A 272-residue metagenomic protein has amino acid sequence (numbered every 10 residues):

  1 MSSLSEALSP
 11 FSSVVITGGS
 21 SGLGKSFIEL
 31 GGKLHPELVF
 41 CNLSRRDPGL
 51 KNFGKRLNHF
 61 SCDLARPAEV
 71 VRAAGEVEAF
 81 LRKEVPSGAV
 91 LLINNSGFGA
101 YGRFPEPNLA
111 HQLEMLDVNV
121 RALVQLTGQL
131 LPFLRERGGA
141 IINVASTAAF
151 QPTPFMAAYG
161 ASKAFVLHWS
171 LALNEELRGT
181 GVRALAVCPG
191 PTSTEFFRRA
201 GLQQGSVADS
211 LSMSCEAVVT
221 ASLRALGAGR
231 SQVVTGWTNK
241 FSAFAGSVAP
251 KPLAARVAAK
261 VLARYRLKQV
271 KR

Functional and structural regions predicted by a protein language model:
S20, I28: N-terminal Rossmann NAD(P)H-binding glycine-rich loop of SDR-like oxidoreductase domains
G54-A68: Rossmann-fold cofactor-recognition segment
N95-A100: Conserved NAD(P)H cofactor-binding loop of Rossmann-fold oxidoreductase domains
R103-L116: Substrate-binding pocket helix/loop in short-chain dehydrogenase/reductase
T127, S162: Active-site helix of classical SDR
S146: Residue(s) in the substrate-gating loop at a strand-loop-helix junction that position the organic substrate next
A186, S206-A243: C-terminal helical subdomain
